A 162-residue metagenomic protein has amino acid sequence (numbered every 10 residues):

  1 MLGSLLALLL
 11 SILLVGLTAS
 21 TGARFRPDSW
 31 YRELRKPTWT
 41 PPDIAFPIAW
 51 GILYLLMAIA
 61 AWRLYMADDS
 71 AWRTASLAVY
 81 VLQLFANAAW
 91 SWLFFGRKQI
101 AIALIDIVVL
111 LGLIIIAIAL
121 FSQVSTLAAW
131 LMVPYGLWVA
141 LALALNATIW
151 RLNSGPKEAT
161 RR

Functional and structural regions predicted by a protein language model:
L2-R24: N-terminal signal-anchor transmembrane alpha helix
F25-P42, I149-R162: Cytosolic, membrane-interface loops and tails of multi-pass inner-membrane proteins
L34-I52, L93-F94: Membrane interfacial helix-start motif at the N-side
D43-L55, Q99-L110: Membrane-interface loop-to-helix entry segments
W50-R63, L84-A86, V109-L113: Core segments of transmembrane alpha-helices that mediate helix-helix packing or line hydrophobic substrate/ligand
L77-W90, L104-A117, M132-V139: Hydrophobic alpha-helical segments of small multi-pass membrane proteins
F94-Q99, I115-W130: Membrane-helix boundary connector in multi-pass membrane proteins
V124-R162: Terminal transmembrane helical module of multi-pass membrane proteins
